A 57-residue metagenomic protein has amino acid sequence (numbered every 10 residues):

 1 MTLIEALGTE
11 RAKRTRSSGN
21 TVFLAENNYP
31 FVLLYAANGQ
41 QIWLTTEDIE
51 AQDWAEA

Functional and structural regions predicted by a protein language model:
M1-G39: Extended non-catalytic interaction/regulatory regions in multidomain proteins
A36-A57: Short, compact, well-ordered microdomains
